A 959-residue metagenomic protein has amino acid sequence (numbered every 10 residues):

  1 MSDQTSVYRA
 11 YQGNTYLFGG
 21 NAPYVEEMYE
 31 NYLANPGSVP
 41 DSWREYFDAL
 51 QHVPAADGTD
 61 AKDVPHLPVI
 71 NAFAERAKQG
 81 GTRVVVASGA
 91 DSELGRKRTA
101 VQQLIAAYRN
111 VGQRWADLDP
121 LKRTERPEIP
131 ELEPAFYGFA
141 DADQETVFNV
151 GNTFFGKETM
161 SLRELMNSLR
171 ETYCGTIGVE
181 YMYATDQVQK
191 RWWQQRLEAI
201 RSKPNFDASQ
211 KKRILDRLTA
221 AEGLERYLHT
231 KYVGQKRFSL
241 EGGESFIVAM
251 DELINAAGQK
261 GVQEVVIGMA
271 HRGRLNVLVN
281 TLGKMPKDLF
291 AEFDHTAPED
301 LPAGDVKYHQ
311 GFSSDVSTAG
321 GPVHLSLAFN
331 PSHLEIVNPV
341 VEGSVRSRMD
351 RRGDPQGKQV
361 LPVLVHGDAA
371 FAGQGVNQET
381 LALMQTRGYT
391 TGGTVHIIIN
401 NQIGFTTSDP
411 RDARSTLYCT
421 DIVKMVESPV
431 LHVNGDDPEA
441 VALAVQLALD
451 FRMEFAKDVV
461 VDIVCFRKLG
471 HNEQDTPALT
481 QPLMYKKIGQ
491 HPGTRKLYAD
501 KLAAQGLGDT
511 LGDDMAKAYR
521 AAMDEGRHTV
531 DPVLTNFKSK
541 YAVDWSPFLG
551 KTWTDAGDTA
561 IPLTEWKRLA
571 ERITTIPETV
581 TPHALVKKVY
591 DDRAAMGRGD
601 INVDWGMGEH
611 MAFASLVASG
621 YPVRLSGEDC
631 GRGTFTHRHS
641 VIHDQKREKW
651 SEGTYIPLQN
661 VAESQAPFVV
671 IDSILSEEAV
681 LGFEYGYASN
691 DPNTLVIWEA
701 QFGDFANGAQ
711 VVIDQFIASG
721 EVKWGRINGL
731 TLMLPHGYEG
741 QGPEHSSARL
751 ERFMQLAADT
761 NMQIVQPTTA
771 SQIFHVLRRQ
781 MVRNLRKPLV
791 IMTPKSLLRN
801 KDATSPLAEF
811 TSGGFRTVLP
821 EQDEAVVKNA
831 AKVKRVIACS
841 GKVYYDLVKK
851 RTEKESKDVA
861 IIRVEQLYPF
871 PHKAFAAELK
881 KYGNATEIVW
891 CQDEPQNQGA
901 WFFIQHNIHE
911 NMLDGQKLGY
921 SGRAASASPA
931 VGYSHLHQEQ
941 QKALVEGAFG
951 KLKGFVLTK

Functional and structural regions predicted by a protein language model:
S2-Y8, F18, T391-T510, D514 (+4 more regions): Thiamine diphosphate
Y11-P54: Subset of Sec-pathway N-terminal targeting signals
L50-F246, V262: Extended, charge-enriched "interface" segments that sit outside catalytic cores
Q103-P120, E252-T281, H366-Q385, A456 (+4 more regions): Conserved phosphate/anionic-ligand binding catalytic regions in large, soluble enzymes, centered on
A106-V111, W115-F148, N152-T159, R163 (+8 more regions): Glycine/aspartate-rich loop-and-adjacent alpha/beta segment that forms the canonical ThDP
S202-L224, F290-E342, R346-G353, Y655 (+1 more regions): Active-site cores of enzymes that catalyze phosphoryl transfer or operate on phosphate-rich substrates
Q263-E427, L431, F635-D691: Cofactor-binding active-site loop characterized by glycine-rich and histidine/acidic residues
T494-R495, K501, Q505, D509-V623: Hard-cation-handling environments
